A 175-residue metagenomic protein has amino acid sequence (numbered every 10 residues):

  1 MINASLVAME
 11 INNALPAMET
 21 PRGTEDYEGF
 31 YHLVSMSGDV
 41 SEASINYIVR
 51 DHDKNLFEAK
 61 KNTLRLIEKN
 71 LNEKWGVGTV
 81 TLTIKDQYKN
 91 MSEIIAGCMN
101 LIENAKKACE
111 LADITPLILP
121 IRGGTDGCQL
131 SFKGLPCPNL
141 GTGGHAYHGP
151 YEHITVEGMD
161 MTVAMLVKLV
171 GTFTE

Functional and structural regions predicted by a protein language model:
I2-E175: Metal-dependent amide/peptide-bond hydrolase catalytic core, centered on the "pita-bread" metallohydrolase fold
